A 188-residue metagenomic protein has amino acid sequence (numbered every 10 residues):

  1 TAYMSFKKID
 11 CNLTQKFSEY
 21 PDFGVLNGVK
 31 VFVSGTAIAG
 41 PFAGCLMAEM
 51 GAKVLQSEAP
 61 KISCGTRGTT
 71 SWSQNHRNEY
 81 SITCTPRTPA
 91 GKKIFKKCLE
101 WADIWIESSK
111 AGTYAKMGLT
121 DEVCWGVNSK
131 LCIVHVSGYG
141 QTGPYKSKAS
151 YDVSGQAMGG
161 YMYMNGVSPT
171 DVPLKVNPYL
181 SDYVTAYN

Functional and structural regions predicted by a protein language model:
A2-N188: N-terminal helix-loop segment corresponding to the beta1-alpha1 unit of nucleotide/adenylate-binding folds
